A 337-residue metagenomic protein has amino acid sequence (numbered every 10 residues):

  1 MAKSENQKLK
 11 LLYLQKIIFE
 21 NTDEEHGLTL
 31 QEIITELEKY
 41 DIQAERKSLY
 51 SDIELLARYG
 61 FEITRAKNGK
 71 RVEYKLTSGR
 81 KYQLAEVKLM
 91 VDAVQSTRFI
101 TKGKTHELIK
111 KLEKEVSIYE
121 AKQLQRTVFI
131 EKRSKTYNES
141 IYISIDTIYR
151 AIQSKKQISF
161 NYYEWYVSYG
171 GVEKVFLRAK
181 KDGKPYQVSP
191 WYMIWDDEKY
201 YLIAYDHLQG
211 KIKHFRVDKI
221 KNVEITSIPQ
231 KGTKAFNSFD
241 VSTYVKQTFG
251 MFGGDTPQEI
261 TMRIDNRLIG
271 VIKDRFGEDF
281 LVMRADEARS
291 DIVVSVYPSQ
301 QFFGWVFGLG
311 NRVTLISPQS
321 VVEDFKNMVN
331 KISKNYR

Functional and structural regions predicted by a protein language model:
M1-A93, K181, Q187, K331-R337: Short, basic/aromatic recognition patches that contact phosphate-bearing ligands
E73, S159, Y201-I203, D291 (+1 more regions): General beta-strand recognition
Q83-L177: Bulky hydrophobic/aromatic content
Y149-K213: Loop-centered beta-sheet repeat module
P185-Q187, H214-V217, E259-T261, D291-V293: Well-ordered beta-strand positions in beta-sheet-rich domains
Q209-S242: Flexible linker/loop signature enriched in Pro/Ser/Thr and Pro/Gly
V241-R337: Polybasic (Lys/Arg-rich)
